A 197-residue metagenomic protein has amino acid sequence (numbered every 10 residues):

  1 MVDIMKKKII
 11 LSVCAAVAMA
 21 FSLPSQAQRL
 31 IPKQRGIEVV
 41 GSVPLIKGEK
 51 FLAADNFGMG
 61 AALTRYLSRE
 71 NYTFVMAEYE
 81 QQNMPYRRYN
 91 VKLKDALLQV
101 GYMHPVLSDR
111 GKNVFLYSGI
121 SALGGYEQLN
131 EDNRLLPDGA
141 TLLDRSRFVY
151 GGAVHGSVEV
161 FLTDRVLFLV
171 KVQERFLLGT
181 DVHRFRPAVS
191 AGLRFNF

Functional and structural regions predicted by a protein language model:
M1-Q34: Cleavable N-terminal export/targeting peptides
Q26-M76, R194-N196: Short glycine/proline- and aromatic-enriched beta-strand/turn motifs that initiate or cap beta-hairpins
G36, Q99, F185-F197: Outer-membrane beta-barrel "beta-signal"
S42-L45, N83-P85, P137-L142, Q173-F176: Extracytoplasmic loops and strand-loop junctions of Gram-negative outer membrane beta-barrel proteins
K50-N56, Y89-D95, T141-F148, D181-R186: Replace "Gram-negative outer membrane beta-barrel proteins" with "bacterial and organellar outer membrane beta-barrel
M59-A61, L98-Y102, V154-G156, V160 (+1 more regions): Membrane-embedded beta-strands of outer-membrane beta-barrel proteins, especially the hydrophobic/small aromatic
A62-L136, V166, F195-F197: Gram-negative (and chloroplast) outer-membrane scaffold detector with strong preference for beta-barrel transmembrane
V154-V172: Surface-exposed extracellular loop regions of Gram-negative outer-membrane beta-barrel proteins
